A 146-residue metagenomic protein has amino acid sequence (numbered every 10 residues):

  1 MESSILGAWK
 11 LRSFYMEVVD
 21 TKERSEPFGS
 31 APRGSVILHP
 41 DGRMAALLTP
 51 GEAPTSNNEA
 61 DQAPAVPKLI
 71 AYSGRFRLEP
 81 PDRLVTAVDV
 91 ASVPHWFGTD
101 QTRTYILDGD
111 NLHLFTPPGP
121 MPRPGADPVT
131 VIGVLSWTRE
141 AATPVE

Functional and structural regions predicted by a protein language model:
M1-A71, L78-E146: Lipid interaction determinants
